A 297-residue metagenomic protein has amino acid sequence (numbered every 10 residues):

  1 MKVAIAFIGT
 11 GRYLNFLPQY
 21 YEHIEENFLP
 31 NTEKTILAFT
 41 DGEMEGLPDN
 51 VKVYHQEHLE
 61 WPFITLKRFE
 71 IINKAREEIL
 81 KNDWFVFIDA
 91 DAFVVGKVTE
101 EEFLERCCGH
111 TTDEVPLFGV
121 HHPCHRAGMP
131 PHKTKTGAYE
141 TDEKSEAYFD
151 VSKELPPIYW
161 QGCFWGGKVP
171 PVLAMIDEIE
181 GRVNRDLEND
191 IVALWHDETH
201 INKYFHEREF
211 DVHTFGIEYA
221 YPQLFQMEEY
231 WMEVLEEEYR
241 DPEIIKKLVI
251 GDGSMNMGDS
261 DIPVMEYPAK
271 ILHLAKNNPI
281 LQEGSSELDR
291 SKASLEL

Functional and structural regions predicted by a protein language model:
M1-K67, K74-K81, D252-M257, A275-I280 (+1 more regions): N-terminal anchoring/stem segment of glycosyltransferases
T10-Y13, G42-E45, H58-L59, A92-V94 (+5 more regions): Short, solvent-exposed loop/turn segments at secondary-structure junctions
N15, E45-L47, V94-K97, E102-L104 (+3 more regions): Short catalytic/ligand-binding loop motif for oxyanion handling, primarily in non-cytosolic enzymes, centered on
L37-A38, V86-D89, V94, G166 (+1 more regions): A structural signal for short, well-ordered beta-strand segments and their strand-loop junctions that often border
Q56-I88, V95-G96, H196-H206: A conserved donor-nucleotide-binding helix/loop in the catalytic core of Leloir-type glycosyltransferases
T65-A75, K133-S152: Short acidic (Asp/Glu) patches
V94-E140: Conserved donor-nucleotide/metal-binding helix-loop-beta segment in metal-dependent transferases, i.e., the alpha-helix
S145-P279: Catalytic core and acceptor-binding pocket of nucleotide-sugar-dependent glycosyltransferases
